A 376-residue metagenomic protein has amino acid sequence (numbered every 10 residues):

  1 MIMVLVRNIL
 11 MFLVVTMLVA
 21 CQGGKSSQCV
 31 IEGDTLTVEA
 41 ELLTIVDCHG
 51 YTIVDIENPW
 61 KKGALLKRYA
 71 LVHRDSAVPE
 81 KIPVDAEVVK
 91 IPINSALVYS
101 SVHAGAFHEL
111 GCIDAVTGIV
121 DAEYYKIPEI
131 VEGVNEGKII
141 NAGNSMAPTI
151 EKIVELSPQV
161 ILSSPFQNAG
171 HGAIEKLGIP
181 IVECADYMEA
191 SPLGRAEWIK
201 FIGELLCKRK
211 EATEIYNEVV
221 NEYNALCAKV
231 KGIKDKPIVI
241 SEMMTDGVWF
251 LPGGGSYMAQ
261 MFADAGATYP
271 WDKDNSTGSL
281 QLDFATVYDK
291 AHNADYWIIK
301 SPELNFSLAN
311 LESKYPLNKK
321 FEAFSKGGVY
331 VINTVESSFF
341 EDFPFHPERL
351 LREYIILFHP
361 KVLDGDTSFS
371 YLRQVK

Functional and structural regions predicted by a protein language model:
M1-S27: Bacterial Sec-dependent N-terminal signal peptides
C21-A104, E211-I240, S338, L357 (+1 more regions): Bacterial Sec-exported substrate-binding components of ABC uptake systems
T52, K61-V154, S163: A short, structured surface patch at a secondary-structure boundary
C112, L177-I179, A265, S325: Short, structured coil segments at secondary-structure junctions
K138, T149, Q159-V248, D272-K273 (+2 more regions): Extracytoplasmic substrate-binding proteins
I139-F166, I179, F284-W297: Proline-aspartate-enriched helix->loop->beta-strand connector
F166-K176, I299-E312: A ligand-binding cleft/hinge motif common to bilobed small-molecule-binding domains
N221-A309: Flexible, glycine-rich surface segments
